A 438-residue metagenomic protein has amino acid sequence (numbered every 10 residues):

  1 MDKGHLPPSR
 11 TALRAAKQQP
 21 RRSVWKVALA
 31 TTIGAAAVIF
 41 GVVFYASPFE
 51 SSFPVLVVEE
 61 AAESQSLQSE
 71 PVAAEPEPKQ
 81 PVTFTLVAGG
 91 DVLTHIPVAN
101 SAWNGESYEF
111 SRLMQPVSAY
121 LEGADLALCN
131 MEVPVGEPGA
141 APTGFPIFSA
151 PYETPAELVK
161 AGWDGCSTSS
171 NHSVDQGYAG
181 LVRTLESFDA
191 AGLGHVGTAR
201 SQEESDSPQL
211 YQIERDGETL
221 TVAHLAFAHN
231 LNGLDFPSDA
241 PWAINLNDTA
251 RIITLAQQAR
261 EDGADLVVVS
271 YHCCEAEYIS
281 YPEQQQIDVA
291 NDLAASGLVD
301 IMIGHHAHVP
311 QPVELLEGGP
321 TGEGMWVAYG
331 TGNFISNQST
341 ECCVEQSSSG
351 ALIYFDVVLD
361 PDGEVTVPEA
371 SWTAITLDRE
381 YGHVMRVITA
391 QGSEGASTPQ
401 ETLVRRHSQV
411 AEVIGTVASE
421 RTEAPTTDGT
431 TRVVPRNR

Functional and structural regions predicted by a protein language model:
D2-K17, S23-R438: Acidic, metal/ion-coordinating pockets
